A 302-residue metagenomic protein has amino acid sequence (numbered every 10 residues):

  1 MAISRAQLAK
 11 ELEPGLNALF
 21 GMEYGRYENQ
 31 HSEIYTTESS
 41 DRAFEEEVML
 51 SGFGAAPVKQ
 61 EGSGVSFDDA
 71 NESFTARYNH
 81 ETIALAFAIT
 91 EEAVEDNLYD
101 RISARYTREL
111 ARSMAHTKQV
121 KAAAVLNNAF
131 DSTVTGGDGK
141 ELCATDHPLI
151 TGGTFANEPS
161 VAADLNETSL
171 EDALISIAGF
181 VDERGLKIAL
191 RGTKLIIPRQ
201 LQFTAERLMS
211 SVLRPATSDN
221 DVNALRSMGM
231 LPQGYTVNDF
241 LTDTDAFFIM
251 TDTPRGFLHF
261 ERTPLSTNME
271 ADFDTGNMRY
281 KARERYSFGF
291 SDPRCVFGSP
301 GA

Functional and structural regions predicted by a protein language model:
M1-Y27: N-terminal alpha-helical "arm" segments
A2-A6, T37-E46, G64-F67, I89 (+2 more regions): Short low-complexity stretches enriched in small and charged residues
A2-K10, E141-E183, A189-K194, Q200-A302: Sequence/fold signature of self-assembling virion shell proteins
G25-I83: Assembly/oligomerization interface modules of large self-assembling protein complexes
T75, R184-G185: A generic local secondary-structure boundary/capping motif
T75-T133, L195, Y280-A282: Long, contiguous amphipathic alpha-helices that act as assembly "spine/axial" helices in icosahedral shell and virion
H80, D96, N128, G136 (+3 more regions): Generic structural "secondary-structure junction" signal
H116-A156: Glycine-rich, mobile lid/loop segments that gate access to catalytic sites or pores
